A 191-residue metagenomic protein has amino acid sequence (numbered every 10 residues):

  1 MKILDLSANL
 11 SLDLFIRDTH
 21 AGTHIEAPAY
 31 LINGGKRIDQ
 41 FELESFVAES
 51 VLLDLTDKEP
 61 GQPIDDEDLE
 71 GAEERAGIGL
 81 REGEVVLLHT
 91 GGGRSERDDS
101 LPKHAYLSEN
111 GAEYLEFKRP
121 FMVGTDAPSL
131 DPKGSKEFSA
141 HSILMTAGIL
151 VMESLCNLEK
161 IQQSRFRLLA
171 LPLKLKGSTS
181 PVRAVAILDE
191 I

Functional and structural regions predicted by a protein language model:
M1-I191: Active-/binding-site microenvironments in catalytic and ligand-binding cores
